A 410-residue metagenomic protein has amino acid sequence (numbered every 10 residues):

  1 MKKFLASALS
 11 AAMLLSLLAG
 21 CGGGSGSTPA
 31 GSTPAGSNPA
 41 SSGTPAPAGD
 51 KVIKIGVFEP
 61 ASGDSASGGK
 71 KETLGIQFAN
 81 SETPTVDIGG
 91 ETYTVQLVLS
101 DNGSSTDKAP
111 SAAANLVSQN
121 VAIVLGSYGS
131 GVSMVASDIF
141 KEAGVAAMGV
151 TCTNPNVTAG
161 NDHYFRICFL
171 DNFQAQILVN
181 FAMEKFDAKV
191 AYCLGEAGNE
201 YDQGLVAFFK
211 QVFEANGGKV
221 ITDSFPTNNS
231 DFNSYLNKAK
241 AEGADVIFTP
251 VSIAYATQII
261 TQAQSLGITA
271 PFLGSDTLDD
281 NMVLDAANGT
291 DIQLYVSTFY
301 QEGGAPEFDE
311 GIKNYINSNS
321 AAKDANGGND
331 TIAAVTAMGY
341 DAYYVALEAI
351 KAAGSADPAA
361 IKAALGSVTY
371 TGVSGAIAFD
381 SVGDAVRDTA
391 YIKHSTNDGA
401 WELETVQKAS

Functional and structural regions predicted by a protein language model:
M1-K54, I88-G89, S118, Q407-S410: Short, low-complexity disordered leader/linker segments with a strong preference for bacterial N-terminal type II
P47-G49, G56-Q77, S100-T106, G129-G131 (+2 more regions): Extracytoplasmic "Venus flytrap"
V57-E59, L116-Y128, M148-V150, Y192-G195 (+4 more regions): Periplasmic-binding protein-like
S67-L74, V86-T158, I167, P226-F232 (+3 more regions): Beta-alpha junction/loop-to-helix N-cap segments that form part of ligand/metal-binding clefts
F140-E142, V206-E302: Extracellular/periplasmic bilobed ligand-binding domains
Y164-T227, V246: An alpha-beta-alpha
A263-Y340, S395-T396, W401-Q407: Extracellular/periplasmic periplasmic-binding protein-like sensory domains
S320-A337, L347-A400: Segments of small-molecule ligand-sensing domains
